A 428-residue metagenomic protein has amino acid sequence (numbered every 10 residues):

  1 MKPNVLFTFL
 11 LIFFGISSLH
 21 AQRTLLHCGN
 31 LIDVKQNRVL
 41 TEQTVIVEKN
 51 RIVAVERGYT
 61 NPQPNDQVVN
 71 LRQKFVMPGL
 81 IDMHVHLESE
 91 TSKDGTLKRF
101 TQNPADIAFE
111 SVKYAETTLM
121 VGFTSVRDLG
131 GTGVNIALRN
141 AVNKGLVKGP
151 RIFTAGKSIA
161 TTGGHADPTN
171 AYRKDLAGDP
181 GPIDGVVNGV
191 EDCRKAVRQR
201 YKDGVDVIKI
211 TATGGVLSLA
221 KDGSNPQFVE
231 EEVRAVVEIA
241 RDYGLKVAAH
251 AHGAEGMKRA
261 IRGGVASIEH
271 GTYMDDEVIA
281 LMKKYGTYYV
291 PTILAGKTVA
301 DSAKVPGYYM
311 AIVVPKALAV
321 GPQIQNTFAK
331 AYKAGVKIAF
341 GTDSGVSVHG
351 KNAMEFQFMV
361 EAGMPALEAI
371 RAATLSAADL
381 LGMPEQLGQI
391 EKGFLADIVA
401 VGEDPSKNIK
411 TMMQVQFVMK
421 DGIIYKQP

Functional and structural regions predicted by a protein language model:
M1-Q22: Bacterial Sec-dependent N-terminal signal peptides
L31, Q36-M77: Histidine-rich, glycine-flanked metal-binding segment
K74-K144, T162-T169, E231, E255 (+1 more regions): Metal-associated gating/positioning segment near the N- to mid-region
S89-D106, E116, T162-G181, V216-V229 (+1 more regions): Active-site gating loops and adjacent loop-to-helix segments of metal-dependent hydrolytic enzymes
T91-D94, G164-H165, S218-A220, M257-G263 (+5 more regions): Histidine/acidic-residue-rich catalytic or RNA/ligand-binding cores of hydrolases and nuclease-related proteins
R99, D242-K246, A311-I312, L318-P405: His/Asp/Glu-enriched, well-ordered alpha-helical/loop segment that forms or immediately abuts the divalent-metal
E110-N135, K148-S158, V205-S218, K246 (+2 more regions): Divalent metal-dependent hydrolysis catalytic cores, especially in the metallo-beta-lactamase
D192-Y289, A319-I338, E385: Histidine/acidic residue-rich metal-binding segments in metalloenzymes
